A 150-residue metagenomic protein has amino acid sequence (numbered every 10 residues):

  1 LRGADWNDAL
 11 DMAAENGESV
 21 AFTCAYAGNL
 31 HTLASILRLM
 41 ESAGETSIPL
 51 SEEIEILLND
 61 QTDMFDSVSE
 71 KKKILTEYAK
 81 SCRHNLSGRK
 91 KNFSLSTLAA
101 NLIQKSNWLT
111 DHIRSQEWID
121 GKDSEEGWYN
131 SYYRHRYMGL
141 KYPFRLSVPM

Functional and structural regions predicted by a protein language model:
L1-M150: Acidic, mature catalytic/reactive cores of soluble proteins
